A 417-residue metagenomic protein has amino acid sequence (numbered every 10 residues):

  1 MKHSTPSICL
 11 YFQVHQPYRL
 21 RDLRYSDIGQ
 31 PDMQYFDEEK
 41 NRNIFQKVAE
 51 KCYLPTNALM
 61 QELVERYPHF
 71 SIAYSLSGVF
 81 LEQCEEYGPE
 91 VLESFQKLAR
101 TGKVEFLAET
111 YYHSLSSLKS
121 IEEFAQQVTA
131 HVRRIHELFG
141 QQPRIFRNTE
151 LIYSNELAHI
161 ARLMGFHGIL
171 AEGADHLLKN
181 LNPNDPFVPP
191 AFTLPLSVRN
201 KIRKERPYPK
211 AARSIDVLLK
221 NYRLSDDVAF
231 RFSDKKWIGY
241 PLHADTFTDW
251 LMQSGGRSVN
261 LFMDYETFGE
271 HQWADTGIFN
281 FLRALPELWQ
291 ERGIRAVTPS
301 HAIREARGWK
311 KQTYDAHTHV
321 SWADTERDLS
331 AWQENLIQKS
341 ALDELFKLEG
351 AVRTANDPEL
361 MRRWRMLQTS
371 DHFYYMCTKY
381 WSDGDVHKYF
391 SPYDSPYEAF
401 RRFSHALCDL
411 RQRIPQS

Functional and structural regions predicted by a protein language model:
K2-K51, E65, F187-F192, S197-R199 (+6 more regions): Active-site and substrate-binding clefts of carbohydrate-active enzymes
T5-F12, Y18-S120, R144-R147, H167-E172 (+1 more regions): Short, well-structured secondary-structure segments
Q13-P17, S77-V79, Y111-S114, G140 (+7 more regions): An acidic- and aromatic-residue-enriched active-site/binding cleft used to recognize and process polar
L20-L23, Q83-G88, L118-S120, T149 (+6 more regions): A short acidic (Asp/Glu
N57-Q61, L92-Q96, A125-I135, A158 (+3 more regions): Generic structural signal for well-ordered alpha-helices, preferentially at hydrophobic/aromatic core positions
L76-E150, R213-S233, G256, N260 (+2 more regions): Metal-dependent polysaccharide deacetylase catalytic core of the NodB/CE4 family, i.e., the active-site-bearing domain
V91-A108, T129, Q141, R162-P209 (+1 more regions): Acidic, His- and aromatic-enriched active-site or binding-groove loops in soluble protein domains that engage sugars
T129-V188, T267-L285: Catalytic domains of cell-wall/extracellular-matrix polysaccharide-remodeling enzymes, centered on de-N-acetylation
